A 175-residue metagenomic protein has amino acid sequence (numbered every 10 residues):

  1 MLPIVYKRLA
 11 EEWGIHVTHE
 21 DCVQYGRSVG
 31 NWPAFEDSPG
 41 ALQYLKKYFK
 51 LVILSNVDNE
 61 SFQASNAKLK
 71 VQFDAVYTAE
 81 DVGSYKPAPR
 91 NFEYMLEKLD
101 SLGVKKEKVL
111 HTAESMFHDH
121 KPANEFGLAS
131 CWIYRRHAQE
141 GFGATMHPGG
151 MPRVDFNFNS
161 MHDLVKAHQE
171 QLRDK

Functional and structural regions predicted by a protein language model:
M1, E20-Q24, A41, Q72 (+1 more regions): Exposed alpha-helical structural elements
M1-V23: A metal-dependent, Asp-based hydrolase signature
V23-W32: Surface-exposed cleft-lining segments at the edges of enzyme active sites
W32-F35, S84: Acidic-and-aromatic substrate-binding clefts and catalytic sites of carbohydrate-active enzymes
D37-Y48: Catalytic-core regions built around general acid/base machinery
Q43, V52-K175: Asp-based, Mg2+/Mn2+-dependent phosphohydrolase catalytic module
